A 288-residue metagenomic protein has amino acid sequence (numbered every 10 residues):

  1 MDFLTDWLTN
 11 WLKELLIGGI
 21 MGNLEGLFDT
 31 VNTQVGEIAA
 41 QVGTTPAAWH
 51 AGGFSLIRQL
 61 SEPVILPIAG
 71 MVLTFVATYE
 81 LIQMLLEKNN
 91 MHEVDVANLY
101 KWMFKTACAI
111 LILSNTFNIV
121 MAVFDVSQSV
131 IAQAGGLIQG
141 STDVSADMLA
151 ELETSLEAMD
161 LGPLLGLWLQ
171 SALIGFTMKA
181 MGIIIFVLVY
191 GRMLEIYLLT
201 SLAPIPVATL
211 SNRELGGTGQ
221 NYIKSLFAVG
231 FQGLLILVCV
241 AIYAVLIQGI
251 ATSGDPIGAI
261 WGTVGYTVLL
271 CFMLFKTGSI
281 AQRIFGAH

Functional and structural regions predicted by a protein language model:
M1-V72, K88-A97, A107-T177, G216-N221 (+2 more regions): Gly/Ser-rich, low-complexity
I65, A69-Y79, F104-A107, L111 (+8 more regions): Residue-level signal for the membrane-embedded core of alpha-helical transmembrane segments, especially mid-helix
F75, V120, S127, I184-V187 (+3 more regions): Membrane-embedded alpha-helices of multi-pass transport/permease systems
V76-E87, I280: Juxtamembrane interface elements at the cytosolic ends of transmembrane helices in multi-pass membrane proteins
I174, M178-L210, K224-L246: Alpha-helical transmembrane segments of helical membrane proteins, especially in multi-pass transport, channel
R213: Active-site-proximal beta-alpha loop/turn segments in soluble metabolic enzymes
